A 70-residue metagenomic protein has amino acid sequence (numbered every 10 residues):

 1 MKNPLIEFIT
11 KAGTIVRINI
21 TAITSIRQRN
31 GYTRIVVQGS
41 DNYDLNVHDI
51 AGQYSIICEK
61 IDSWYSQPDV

Functional and structural regions predicted by a protein language model:
M1-V70: Eukaryotic intrinsically disordered, low-complexity regulatory linkers and tails enriched in Ser/Thr/Pro
